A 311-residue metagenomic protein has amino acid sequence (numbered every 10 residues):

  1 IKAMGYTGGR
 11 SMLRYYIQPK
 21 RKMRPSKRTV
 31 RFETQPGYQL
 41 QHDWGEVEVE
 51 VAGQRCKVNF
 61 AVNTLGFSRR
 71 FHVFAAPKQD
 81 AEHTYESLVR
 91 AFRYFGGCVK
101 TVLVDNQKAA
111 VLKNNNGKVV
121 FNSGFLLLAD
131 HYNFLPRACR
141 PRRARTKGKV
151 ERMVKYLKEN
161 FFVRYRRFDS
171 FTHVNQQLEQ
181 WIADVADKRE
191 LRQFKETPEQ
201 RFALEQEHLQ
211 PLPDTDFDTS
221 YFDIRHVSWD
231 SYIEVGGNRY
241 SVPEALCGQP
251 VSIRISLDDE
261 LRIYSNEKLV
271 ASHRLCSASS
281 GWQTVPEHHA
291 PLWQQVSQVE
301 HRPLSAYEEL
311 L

Functional and structural regions predicted by a protein language model:
M4, S11, Q18-F71, Q79-E86 (+1 more regions): Mobile-element integrase/transposase regions, centering on the N-terminal DNA-binding/Zn-coordinating module
V73-T101, C276-T284: Active-site beta-loop-alpha junctions of metal-dependent nucleic acid enzymes, especially the RNase H-like/DDE
C98-G117: Acidic/histidine-rich, metal-coordinating catalytic segments
V104, N115-N116, P136-K158, T172-V174 (+1 more regions): RNase H-like two-metal-ion nuclease catalytic core shared by retroviral integrases and related mobile-element nucleases
K118-P136: Two-metal-ion acidic nuclease core segments, chiefly of the RNase H-like superfamily
V154-R254: Active-site-proximal acidic segments at structured loop/helix or strand boundaries that coordinate catalytic metals
D258-L311: Protein C-terminal end segments and domain termini
